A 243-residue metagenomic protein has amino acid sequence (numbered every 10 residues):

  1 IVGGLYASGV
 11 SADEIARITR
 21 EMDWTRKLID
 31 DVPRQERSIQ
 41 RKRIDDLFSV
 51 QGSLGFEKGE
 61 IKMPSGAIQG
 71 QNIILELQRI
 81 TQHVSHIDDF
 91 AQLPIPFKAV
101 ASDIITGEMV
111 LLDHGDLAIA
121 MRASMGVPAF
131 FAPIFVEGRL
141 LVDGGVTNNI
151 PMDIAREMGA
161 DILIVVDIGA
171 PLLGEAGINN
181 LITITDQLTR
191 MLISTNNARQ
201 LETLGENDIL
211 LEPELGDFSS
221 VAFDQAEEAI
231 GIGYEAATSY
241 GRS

Functional and structural regions predicted by a protein language model:
I1: Short active-site loop at a secondary-structure junction that contains or immediately precedes the catalytic residue(s)
G4-S243: Patatin-like phospholipase
